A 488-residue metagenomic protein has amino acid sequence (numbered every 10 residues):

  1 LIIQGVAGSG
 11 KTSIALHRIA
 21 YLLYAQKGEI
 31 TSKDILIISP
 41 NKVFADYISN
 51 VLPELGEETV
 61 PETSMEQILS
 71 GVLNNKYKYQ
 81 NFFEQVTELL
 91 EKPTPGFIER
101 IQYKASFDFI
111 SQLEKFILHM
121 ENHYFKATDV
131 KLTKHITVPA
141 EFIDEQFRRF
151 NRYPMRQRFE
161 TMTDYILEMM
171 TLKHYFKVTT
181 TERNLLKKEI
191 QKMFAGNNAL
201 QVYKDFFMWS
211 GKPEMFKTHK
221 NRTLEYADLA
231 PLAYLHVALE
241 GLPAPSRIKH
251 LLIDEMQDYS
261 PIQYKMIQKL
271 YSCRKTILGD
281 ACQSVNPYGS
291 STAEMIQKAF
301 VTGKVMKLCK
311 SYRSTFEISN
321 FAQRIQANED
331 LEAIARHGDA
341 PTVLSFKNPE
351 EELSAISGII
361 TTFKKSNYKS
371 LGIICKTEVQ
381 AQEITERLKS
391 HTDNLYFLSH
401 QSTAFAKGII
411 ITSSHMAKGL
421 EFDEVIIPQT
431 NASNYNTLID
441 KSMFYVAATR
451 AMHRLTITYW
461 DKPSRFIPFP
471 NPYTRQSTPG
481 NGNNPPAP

Functional and structural regions predicted by a protein language model:
I3-G5: Hydrophobic anchor at the beta1->P-loop junction of P-loop NTPases
G8: Walker A (P-loop) phosphate-binding loop of P-loop NTPases
T12-S13: Walker A/P-loop
L16-A20: A conserved segment at the C-terminal end of the G1
L23-L252, D258-M266, R274, C282: Alpha-helical nucleic-acid-binding subdomain of P-loop helicases immediately C-terminal to the Walker A/P-loop
G28-E29, K33, K42-E58, T63-S70 (+3 more regions): Conserved helicase motor core of SF1/SF2 NTP-dependent helicases
